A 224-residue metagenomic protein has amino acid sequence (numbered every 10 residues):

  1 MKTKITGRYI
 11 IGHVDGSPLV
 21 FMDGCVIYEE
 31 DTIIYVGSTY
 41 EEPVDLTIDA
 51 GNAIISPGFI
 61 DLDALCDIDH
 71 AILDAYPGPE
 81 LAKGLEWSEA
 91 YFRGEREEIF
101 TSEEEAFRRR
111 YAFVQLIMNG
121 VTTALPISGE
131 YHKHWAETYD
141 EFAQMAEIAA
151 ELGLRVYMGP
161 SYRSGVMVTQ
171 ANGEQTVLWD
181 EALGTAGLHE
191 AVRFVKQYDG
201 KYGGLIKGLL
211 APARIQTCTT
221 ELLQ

Functional and structural regions predicted by a protein language model:
M1-E42, A53-I55: N-terminal metal-binding scaffold of metallo-dependent hydrolase/deaminase domains
K2-G7, E41-W87, E103, R110 (+1 more regions): Replace "His-x-His-based motif
R8, V26, D31, N52 (+4 more regions): Divalent metal-coordination and catalytic microenvironments
A71-E105, H134-E137, G165-G184: Active-site gating loops and adjacent loop-to-helix segments of metal-dependent hydrolytic enzymes
E105-A112, L116, M145, G187 (+1 more regions): Alpha-helical packing segments of well-folded alpha/beta enzyme cores
T122-T123, R155: Short acidic/polar active-site loop segments enriched in Thr and Asp
G129-E130, Y162: Residue-level "edge-of-site" marker
W135-Q224: Metal-coordinating catalytic core of metallo-dependent amide/deamination hydrolases
